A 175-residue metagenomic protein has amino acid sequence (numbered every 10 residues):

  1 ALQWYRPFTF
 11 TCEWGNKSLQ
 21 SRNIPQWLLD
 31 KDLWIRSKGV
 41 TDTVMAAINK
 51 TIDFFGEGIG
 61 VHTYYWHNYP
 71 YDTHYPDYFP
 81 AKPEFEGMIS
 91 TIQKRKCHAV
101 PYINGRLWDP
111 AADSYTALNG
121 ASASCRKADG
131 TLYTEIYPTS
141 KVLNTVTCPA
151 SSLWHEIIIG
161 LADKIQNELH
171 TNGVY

Functional and structural regions predicted by a protein language model:
A1-G60, Y78, E84, T91 (+2 more regions): Carbohydrate-recognition beta-sandwich/jelly-roll modules in extracellular/periplasmic carbohydrate-active proteins
R6-T9, P70, T116, T134: Compositionally biased, intrinsically disordered low-complexity regions enriched in proline and serine
R22-W27, H62-W66, E135-T139: Short amphipathic alpha-helical segments, especially helix-boundary/capping motifs
I35, H74-P76, C148-P149: Short, contiguous strand/loop micro-motifs
K38-V40, Y64-N68, N104-W108: Active-site beta-loop-alpha junctions enriched in small/polar residues
H67-K82: Surface-exposed, active-site-proximal loop segments in enzymatic domains
P83-T91, H98-T171: Active-site-adjacent "subsite" loops/lids of carbohydrate-active enzymes
